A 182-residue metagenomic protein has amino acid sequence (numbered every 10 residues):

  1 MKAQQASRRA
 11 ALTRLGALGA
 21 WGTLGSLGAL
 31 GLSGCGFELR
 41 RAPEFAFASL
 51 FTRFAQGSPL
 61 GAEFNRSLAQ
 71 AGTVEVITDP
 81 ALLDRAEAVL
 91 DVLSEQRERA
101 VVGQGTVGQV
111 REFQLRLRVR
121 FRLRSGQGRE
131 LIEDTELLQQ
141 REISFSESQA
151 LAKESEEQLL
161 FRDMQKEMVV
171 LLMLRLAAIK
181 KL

Functional and structural regions predicted by a protein language model:
K2-G22: N-terminal secretory signal peptides and thylakoid transit peptides that target proteins across membranes
S33-G34: C-terminal motif of bacterial Sec signal peptides marking the signal peptidase cleavage site
E38-P43: Short, flexible, solvent-exposed loop/turn segments with mixed acidic/basic and small polar residues
F45-F51, Q149-E154: Acidic/histidine-rich, surface-exposed loop or edge segments in extracytoplasmic proteins
A46-Q96: N-terminal segment of the mature soluble domain
L68, G72, Q96, L123-Q127 (+2 more regions): Sec/Tat-exported extracytoplasmic proteins
V89-D134, E142-S155: Surface-exposed short loop/turn segments
L151-L182: C-terminal/domain-edge helix-coil "capping" segments
